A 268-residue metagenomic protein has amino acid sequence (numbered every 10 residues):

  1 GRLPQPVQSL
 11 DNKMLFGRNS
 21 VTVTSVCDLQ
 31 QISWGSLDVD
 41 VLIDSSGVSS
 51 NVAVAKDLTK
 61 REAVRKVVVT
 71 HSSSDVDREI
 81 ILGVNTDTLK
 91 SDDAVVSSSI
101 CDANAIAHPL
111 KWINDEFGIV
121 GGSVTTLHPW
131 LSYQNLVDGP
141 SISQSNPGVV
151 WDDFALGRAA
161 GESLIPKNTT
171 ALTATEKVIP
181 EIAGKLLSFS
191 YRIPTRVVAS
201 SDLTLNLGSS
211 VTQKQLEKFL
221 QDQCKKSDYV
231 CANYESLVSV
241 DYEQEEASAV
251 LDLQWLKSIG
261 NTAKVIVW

Functional and structural regions predicted by a protein language model:
G1-L136, P140-A155, K257-I259: N-terminal Rossmann-like NAD(P) cofactor-binding subdomain of oxidoreductases, focused on the glycine-rich
V7, S25-Q30, S73, T88-L89 (+9 more regions): Preference for short coil/turn "hinge" residues that link or interrupt alpha-helices
Q8, S91, H108-Q223: Active-site-lining helix/loop region of Rossmann-like oxidoreductase modules
M14, V21, G122, E162 (+3 more regions): A broad, low-specificity signal marking well-ordered, structured residues that form hydrophobic/aromatic
L15, V95-S97, T173-I179, E235-D241: N-terminal start-of-chain detector that recognizes signal peptides and the immediate post-cleavage beginning
S99-A103, G161-N168, D241, W268: Hydrophobic alpha-helical scaffolding
L187-I193, S200-W268: C-terminal active-site/capping subdomain that shapes the small-molecule cofactor and substrate pocket of enzyme
